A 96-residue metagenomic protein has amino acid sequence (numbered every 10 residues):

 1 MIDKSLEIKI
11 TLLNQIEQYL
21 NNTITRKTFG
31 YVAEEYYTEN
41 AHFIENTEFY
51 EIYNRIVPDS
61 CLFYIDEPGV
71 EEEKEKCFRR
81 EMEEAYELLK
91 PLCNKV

Functional and structural regions predicted by a protein language model:
M1-V96: Acidic, Ser/Pro/Thr-rich low-complexity regulatory regions and the short amphipathic helical interaction modules they
